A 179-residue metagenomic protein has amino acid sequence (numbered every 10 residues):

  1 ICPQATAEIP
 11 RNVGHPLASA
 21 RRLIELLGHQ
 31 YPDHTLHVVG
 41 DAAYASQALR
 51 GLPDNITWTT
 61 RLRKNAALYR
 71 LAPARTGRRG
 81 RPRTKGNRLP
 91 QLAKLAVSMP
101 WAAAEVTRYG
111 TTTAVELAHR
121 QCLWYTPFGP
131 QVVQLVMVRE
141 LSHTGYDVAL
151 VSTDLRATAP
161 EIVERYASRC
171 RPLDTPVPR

Functional and structural regions predicted by a protein language model:
I1-D33, T76: RNase H-like nuclease fold core
I1-I9, T59-P172: An anionic, glycine-rich sequence signature occurring as long contiguous blocks
P10, V39, A43, R165: Short, charged/polar micro-motifs that form catalytic or ligand-binding hotspots
S19, G40-Y44, L52: Short, glycine/acidic-rich beta->alpha junctions
P32-H34, L52-N55, H143-Y146: Short, well-ordered loop/turn elements at secondary-structure boundaries
L36-Y44, W58, L150, C170-R179: Short, conserved catalytic/metal-binding motifs centered on acidic residues
A45-L49, A159: Short, well-ordered alpha-helical microsegments
L49-R61: Short, surface-exposed basic-aromatic patches at helix termini and helix-loop junctions that form
